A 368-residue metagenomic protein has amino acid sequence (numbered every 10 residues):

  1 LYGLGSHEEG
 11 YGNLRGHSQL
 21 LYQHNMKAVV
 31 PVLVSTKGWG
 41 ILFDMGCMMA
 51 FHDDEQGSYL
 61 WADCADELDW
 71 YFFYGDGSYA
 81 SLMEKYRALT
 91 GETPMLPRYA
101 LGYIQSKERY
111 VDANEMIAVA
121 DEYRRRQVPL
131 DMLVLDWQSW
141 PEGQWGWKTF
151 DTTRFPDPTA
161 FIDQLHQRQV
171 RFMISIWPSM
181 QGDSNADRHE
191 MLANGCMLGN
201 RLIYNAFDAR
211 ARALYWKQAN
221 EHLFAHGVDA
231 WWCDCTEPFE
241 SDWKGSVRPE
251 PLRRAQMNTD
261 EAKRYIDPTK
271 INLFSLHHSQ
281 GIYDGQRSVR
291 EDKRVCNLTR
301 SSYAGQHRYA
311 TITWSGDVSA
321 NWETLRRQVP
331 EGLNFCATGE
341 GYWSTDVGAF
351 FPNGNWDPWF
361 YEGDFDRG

Functional and structural regions predicted by a protein language model:
L1-A100, K107-R109, A113-N114, A120-R125 (+1 more regions): Catalytic and substrate-binding clefts that recognize carbohydrates or anionic sugar/phosphate headgroups
G5, M26-A28, G40, G102 (+4 more regions): Glycine-centered flexibility motif
L33, L42, I104, Q164 (+1 more regions): Residues within well-ordered beta-strands of beta-sheet-rich folds
W39, W70-Y71, Y86, Y103 (+8 more regions): Aromatic side chains
G102-I104, I203: Short aromatic/hydrophobic contact patches that present stacked aromatics for nucleic-acid/ligand binding
Q105-K107, S139: Short, histidine-centered active-site or binding-site loop motifs used for metal coordination, general acid-base
P129-G368: Aromatic- and carboxylate-enriched substrate-binding clefts and catalytic-loop regions of carbohydrate-active enzymes
